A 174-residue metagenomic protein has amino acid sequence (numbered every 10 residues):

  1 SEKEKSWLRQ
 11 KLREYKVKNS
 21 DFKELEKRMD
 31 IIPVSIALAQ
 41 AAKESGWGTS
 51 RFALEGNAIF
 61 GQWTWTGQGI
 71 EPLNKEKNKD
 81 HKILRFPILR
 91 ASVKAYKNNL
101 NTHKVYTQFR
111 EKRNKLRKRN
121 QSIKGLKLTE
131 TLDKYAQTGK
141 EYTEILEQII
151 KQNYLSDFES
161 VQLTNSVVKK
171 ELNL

Functional and structural regions predicted by a protein language model:
S1-A39, K43-L174: Catalytic cores of secreted/periplasmic lytic hydrolases that degrade extracellular macromolecules
